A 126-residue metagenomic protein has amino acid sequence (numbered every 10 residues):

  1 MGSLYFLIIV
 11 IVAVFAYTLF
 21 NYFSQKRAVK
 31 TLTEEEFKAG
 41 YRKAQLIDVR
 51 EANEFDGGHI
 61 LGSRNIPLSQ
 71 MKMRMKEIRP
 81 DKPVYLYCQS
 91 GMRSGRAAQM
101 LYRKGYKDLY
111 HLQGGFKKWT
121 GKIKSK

Functional and structural regions predicted by a protein language model:
M1-E34, G40-A44, A52-P83, M92-K126: Rhodanese-like catalytic fold shared by cysteine-dependent sulfurtransferases and DSP/PTP-type phosphatases
Y87: Short, surface-exposed ligand- or partner-binding patches at beta-edge/loop junctions that are enriched in aromatics
